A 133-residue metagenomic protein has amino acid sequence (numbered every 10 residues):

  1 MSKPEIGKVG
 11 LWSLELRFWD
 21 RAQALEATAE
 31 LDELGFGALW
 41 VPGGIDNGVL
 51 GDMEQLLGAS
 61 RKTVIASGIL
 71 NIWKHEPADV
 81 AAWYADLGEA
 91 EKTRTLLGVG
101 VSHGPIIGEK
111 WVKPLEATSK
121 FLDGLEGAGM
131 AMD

Functional and structural regions predicted by a protein language model:
M1-K62: N-terminal beta1-alpha1-beta2 module of alpha/beta enzyme domains
S2-K3, D79-D133: Internal, glycine-rich beta/alpha segment that forms the wall or movable "lid" of small-molecule/cofactor binding
L11, S67, L97-V99: Structural beta-sheet core signal
L14-L16, P42-G44, L70-I72, G100-G104: Active-site beta-loop-alpha junctions enriched in small/polar residues
R17, R21, D46, W73 (+3 more regions): Flexible, glycine- and charge-enriched loops at secondary-structure boundaries
F36, G43, A59-S60, W73 (+2 more regions): Membrane helical hairpin/interfacial module
L39, I65, T95-L97: Hydrophobic residues within beta-strands of alpha/beta enzymes
V49-L70, K74, F121-G129: Alpha-helix-loop-beta-strand connector modules within alpha/beta enzyme cores
